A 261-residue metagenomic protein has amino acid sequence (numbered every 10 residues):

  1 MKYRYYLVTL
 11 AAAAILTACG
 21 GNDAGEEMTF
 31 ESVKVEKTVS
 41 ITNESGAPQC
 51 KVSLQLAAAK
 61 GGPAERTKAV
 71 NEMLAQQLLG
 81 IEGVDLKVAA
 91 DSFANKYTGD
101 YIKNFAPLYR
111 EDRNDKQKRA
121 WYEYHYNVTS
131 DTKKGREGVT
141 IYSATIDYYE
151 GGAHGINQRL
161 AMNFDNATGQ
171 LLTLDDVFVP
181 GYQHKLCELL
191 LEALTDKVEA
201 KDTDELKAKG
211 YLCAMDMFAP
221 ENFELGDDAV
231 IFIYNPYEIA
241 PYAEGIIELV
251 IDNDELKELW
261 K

Functional and structural regions predicted by a protein language model:
M1-L7: Bacterial N-terminal signal peptides that target proteins for export
L7-V8, I156: Short, surface-exposed helix-loop/turn micro-motifs enriched in polar/charged residues
I15-A18: C-terminal motif of bacterial Sec signal peptides marking the signal peptidase cleavage site
G20-K261: Compositionally biased intrinsically disordered regions enriched in Thr/Gly
